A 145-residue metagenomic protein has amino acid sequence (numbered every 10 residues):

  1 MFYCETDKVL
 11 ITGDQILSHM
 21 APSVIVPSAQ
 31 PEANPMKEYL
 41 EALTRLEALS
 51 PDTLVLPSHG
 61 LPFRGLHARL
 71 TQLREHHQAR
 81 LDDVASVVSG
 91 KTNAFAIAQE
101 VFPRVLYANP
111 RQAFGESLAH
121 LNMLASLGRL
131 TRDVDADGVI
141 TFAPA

Functional and structural regions predicted by a protein language model:
M1-L81: Metallo-beta-lactamase
D82-A145: C-terminal regulatory/interaction regions
